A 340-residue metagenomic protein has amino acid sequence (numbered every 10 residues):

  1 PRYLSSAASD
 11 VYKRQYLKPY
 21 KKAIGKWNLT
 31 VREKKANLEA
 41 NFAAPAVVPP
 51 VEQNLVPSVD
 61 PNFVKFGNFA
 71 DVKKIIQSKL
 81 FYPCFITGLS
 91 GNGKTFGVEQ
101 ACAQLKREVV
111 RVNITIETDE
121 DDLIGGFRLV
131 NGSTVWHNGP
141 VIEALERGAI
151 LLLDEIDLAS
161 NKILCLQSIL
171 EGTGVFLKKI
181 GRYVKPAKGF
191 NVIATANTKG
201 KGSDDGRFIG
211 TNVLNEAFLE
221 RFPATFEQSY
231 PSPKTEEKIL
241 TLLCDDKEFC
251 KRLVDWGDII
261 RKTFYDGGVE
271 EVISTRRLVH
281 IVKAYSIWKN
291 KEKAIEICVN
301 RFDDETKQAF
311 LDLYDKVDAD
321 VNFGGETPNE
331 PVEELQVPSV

Functional and structural regions predicted by a protein language model:
P1-A8, Y12: Single conserved hydrophobic/aromatic residue that forms the stacking wall/gate of nucleotide- or nucleobase-binding
K18, K22, L29-V340: C-terminal regulatory/interaction module of P-loop NTP-utilizing enzymes
